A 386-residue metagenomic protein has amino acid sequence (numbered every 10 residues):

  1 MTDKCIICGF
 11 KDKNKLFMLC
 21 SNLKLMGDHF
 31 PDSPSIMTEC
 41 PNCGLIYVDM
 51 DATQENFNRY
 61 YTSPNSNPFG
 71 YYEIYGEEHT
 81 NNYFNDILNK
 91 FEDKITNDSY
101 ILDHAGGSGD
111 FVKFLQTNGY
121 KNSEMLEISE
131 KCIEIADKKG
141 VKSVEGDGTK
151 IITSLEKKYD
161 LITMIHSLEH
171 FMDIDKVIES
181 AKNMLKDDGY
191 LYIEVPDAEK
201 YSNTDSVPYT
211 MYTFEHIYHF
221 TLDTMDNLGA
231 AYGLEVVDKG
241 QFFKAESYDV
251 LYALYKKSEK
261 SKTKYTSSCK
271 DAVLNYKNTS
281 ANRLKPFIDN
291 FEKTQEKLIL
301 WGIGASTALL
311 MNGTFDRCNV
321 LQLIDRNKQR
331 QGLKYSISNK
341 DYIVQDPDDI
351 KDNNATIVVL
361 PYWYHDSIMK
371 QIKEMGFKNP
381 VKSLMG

Functional and structural regions predicted by a protein language model:
M1-I165, D175-I178, V250-L254, S258-T294 (+2 more regions): Conserved N-terminal segment of class I S-adenosyl-L-methionine
N14-C20, L234-A245: Conserved S-adenosyl-L-methionine
M18-C20, S202-V207, V250-Y252, K334-S336: Short aromatic-enriched loop/helix-cap "lid" or pocket-rim segments at secondary-structure transitions that line
N85-V207, M211-Y232, Y255, L309 (+5 more regions): Conserved SAM-binding loop
E145-D147, D238-G240, V344-D346: Short loop/edge segments at beta-strand edges and connector loops that shape dinucleotide/nucleotide cofactor-binding
I217, D226-A231, E246, E259-K270: Class I S-adenosyl-L-methionine
V250-G386: Hydrophobic, well-ordered beta-alpha structural blocks that scaffold small-molecule cofactor pockets
